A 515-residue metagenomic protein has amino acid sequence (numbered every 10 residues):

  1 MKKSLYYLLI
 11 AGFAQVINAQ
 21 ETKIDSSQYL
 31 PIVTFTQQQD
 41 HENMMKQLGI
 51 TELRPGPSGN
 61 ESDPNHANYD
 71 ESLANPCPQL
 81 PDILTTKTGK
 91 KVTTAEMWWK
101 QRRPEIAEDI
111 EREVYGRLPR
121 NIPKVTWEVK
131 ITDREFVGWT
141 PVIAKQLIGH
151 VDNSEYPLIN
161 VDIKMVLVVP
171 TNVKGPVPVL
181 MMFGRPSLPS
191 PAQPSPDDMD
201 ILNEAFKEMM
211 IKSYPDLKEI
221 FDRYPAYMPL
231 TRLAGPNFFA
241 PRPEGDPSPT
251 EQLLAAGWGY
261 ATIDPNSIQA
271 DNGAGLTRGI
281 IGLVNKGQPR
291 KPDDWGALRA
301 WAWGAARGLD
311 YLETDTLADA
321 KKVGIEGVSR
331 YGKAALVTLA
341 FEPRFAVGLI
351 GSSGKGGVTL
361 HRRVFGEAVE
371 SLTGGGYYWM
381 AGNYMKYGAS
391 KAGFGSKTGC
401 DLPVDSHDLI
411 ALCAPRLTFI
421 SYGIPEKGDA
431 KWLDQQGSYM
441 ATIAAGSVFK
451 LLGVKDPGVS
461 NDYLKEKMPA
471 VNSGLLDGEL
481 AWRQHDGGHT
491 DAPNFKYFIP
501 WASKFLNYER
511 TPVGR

Functional and structural regions predicted by a protein language model:
Q20-L118, W501, T511-R515: N-terminal pre-domain segments of enzymes
K164-L167, G175-R185: Short beta-strand element of the alpha/beta-hydrolase
M181-T314, G354-V364: Cap/lid segment of the alpha/beta-hydrolase catalytic domain
I280, V284, K291, V347-L409 (+1 more regions): Mobile cap/lid helix-loop segments that gate and shape the active-site cleft of serine hydrolases
A305, G332-P343: Short glycine-enriched nucleophile-adjacent loop and the immediately C-terminal alpha-helix near the catalytic center
L317-S329: Alpha/beta-hydrolase fold nucleophile elbow
A414-D434, H485-G487: Conserved strand-to-loop "acid loop" that flanks and positions the catalytic carboxylate
E426, I443-R515: C-terminal catalytic histidine-bearing segment of alpha/beta-hydrolase fold enzymes
